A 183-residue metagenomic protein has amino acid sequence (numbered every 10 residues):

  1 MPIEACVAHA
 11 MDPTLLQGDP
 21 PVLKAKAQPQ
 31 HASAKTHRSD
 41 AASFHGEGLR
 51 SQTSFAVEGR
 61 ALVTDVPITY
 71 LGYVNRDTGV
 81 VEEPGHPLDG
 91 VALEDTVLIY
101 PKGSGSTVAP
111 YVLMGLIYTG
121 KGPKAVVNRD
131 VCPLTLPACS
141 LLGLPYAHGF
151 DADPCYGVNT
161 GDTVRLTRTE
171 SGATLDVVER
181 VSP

Functional and structural regions predicted by a protein language model:
I3-C6, L15, K24-K26, K35 (+2 more regions): Feature captures the catalytic cores and cofactor-binding loops of soluble hydro-lyases/lyases that act on carboxylate
A8, A173-T174: Extended Lys/Arg-rich, glycine-bearing segments that form polyanion-binding/interaction patches within enzyme domains
P20, A27, S39-D40, V178-V181: Phosphate-rich ligand and nucleic-acid binding surfaces
V112-T119, L175-P183: Short, compositionally biased
